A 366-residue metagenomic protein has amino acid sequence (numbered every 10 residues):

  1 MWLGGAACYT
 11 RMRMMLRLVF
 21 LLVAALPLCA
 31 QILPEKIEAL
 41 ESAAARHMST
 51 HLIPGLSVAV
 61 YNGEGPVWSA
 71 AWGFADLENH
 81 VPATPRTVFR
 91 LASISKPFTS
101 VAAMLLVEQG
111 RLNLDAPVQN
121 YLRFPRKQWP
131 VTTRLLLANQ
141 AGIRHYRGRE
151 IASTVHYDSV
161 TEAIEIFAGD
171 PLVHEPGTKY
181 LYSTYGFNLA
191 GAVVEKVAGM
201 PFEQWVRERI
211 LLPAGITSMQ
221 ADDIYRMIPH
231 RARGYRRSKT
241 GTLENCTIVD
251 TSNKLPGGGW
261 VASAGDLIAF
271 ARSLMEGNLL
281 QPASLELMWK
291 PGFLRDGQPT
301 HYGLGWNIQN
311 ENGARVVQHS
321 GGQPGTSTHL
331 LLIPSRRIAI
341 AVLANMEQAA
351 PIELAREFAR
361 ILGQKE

Functional and structural regions predicted by a protein language model:
R13-L21: Sec-dependent signal peptide recognition, specifically the positively charged N-region followed immediately by
L28-A30: Boundary at the C-terminal end of the N-terminal hydrophobic targeting segment
L33-F89, R111-A116, G169-D170, N245 (+1 more regions): Short, conserved catalytic-motif segment at the N-terminal edge
E41-A44, V58, E64, W72 (+4 more regions): Active-site SXXK
W72-D76, Q128-P324: Short, surface-exposed loop or secondary-structure junction motifs that flank catalytic or metal-binding residues
Q318-H319, S327-M346: Short, well-ordered beta-strand elements
L343-E366: Short, gly/Ser/Thr-rich active-site loops of penicillin-recognizing serine hydrolases
